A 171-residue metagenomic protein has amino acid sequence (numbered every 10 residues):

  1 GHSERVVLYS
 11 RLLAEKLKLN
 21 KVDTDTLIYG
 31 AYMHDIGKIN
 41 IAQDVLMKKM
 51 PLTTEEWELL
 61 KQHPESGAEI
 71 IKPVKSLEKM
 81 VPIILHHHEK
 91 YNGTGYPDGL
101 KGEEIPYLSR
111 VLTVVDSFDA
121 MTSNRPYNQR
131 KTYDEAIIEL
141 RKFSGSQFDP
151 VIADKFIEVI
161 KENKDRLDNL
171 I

Functional and structural regions predicted by a protein language model:
G1-I171: Metal-dependent catalytic cores of enzymes that make or break cyclic nucleotides and related phosphoester linkages
